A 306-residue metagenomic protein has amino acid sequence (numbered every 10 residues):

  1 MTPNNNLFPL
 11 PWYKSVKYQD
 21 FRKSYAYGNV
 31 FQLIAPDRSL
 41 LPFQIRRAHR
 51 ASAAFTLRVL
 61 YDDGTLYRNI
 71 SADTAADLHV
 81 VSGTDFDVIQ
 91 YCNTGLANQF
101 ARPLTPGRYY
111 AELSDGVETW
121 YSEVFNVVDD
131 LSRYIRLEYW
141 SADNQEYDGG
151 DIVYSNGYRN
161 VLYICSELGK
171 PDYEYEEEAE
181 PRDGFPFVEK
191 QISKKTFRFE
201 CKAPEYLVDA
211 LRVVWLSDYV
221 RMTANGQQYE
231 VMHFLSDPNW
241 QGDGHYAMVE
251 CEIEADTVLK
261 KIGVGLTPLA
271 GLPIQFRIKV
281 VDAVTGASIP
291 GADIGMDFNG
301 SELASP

Functional and structural regions predicted by a protein language model:
M1-I135: Preference for solvent-exposed, low-hydrophobicity sequence contexts
D37, A51, P103-T105, Q191-S193 (+3 more regions): Solvent-exposed loop and beta-edge segments used for protein-protein assembly and interaction
D37-P42, T267-T285: A short, Gly/Thr-enriched small/hydrophobic beta-strand-prone motif that recurs across taxa
R46-R50, P204, A283-T285: Short solvent-exposed strand-capping/beta-turn motif centered on an Asx-Ser/Thr pair
V59, V220-R221, V280-V281, G295: Hydrophobic beta-strand positions
D63-T74, T119-W120, Q227-V231, I289 (+1 more regions): Surface-exposed loop/edge segments in extracytoplasmic proteins
Y121-I274: Extracellular/virion structural assembly segments
F276, V284-G300, A304: Short, ordered, surface-exposed loop/turn motifs in non-cytosolic proteins
